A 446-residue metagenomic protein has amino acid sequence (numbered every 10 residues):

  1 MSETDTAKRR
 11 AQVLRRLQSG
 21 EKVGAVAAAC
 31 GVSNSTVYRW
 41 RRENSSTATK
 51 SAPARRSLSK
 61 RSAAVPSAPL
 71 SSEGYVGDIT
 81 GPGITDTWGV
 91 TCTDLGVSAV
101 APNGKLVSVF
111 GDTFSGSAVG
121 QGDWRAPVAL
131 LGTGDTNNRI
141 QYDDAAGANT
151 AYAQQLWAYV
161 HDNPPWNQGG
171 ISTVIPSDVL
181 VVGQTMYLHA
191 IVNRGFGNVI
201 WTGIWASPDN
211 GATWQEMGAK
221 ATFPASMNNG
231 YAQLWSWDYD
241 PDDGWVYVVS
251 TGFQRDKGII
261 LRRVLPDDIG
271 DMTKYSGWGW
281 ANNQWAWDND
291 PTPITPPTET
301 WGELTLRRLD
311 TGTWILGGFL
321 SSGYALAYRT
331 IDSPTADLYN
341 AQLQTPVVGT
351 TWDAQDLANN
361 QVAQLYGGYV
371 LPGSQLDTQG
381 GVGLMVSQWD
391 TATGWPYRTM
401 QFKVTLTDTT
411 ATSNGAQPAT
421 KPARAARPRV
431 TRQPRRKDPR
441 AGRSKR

Functional and structural regions predicted by a protein language model:
T4, S35-S57: Short, solvent-exposed alpha-helical "recognition" segments
T4-E21: Short, amphipathic alpha-helical "recognition" segments used to contact nucleic acids or chromatin
V23, T93-G96, K105-V107, P176: A common structural microfeature
V26-A28: Short alpha-helical "recognition helix" segments of helix-turn-helix
K60-W88, V100-G170, V181-M227, P241 (+6 more regions): Beta-rich carbohydrate-recognition and catalytic domains
D94-V97, D162-V179, G230-W237, G302-T305 (+1 more regions): Beta-propeller and closely related beta-sheet repeat lectin domains
